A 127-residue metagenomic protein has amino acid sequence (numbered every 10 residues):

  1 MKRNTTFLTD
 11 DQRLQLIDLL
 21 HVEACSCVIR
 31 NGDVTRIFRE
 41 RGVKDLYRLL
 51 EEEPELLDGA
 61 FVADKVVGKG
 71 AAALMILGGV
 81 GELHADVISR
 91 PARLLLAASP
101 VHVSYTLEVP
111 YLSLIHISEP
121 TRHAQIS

Functional and structural regions predicted by a protein language model:
K2-D10: Short, positively charged
T9-D86, V109: Conserved mixed alpha/beta catalytic, RNA-binding, or beta-rich assembly cores of soluble enzyme, regulatory
G68-K69, S89-R90, H123-A124: Alpha-helix N-cap/helix-start and coil->helix boundary motif
G81-S99: Mid-chain, well-packed structural core segment of small domains
V87-P91, L107-S113: Short, acidic/turn-prone active-site loops that include or flank metal/cofactor- and phosphate-binding residues
I115-S127: Single conserved hydrophobic/aromatic residue that forms the stacking wall/gate of nucleotide- or nucleobase-binding
